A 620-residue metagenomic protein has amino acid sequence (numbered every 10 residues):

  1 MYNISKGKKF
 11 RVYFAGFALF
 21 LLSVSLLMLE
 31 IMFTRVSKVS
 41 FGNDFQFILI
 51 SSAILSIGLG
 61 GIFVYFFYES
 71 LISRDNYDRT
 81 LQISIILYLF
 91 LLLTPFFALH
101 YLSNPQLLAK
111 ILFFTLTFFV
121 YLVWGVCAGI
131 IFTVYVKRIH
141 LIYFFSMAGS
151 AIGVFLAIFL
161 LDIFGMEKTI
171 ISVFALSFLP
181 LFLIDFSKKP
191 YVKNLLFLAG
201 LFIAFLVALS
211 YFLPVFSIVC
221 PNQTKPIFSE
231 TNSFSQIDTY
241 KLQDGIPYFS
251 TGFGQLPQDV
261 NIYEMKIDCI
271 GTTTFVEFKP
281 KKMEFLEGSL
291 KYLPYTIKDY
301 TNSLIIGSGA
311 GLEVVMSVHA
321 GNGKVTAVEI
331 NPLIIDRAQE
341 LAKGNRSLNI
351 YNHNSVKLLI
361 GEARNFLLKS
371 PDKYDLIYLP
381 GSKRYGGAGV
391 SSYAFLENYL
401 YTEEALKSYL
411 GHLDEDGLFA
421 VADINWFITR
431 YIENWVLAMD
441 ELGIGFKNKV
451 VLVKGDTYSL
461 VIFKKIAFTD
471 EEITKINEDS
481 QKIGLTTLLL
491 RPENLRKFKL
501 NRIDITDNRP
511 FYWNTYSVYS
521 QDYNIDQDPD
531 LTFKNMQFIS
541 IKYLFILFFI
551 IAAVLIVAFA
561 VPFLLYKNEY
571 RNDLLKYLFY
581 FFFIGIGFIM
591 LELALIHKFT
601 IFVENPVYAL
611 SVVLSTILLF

Functional and structural regions predicted by a protein language model:
M1-C269, T274-F620: Alpha-helical transmembrane segments of multi-pass membrane proteins
